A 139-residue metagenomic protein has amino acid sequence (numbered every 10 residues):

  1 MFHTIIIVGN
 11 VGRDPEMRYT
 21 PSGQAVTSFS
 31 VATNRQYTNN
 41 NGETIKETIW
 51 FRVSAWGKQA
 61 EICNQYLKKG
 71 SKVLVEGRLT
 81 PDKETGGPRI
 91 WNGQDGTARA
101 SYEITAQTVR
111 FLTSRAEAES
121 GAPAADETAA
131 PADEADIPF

Functional and structural regions predicted by a protein language model:
M1-F2, R18-G23, N39-G42, D95-T97 (+1 more regions): Acidic, gly/ser/pro-rich intrinsically disordered tails
T4-E47, K83-P88, A100: Core FKBP-type peptidyl-prolyl cis-trans isomerase
I5-R13, V31, K69-P81, A106-V109: OB-fold and OB-like beta-barrel modules that bind single-stranded nucleic acids
F29, Q36-V73: Small beta-barrel nucleic-acid-binding modules, principally OB-folds
W56-I90, T97-A98, T113-R115: Beta-rich strand-turn-strand
